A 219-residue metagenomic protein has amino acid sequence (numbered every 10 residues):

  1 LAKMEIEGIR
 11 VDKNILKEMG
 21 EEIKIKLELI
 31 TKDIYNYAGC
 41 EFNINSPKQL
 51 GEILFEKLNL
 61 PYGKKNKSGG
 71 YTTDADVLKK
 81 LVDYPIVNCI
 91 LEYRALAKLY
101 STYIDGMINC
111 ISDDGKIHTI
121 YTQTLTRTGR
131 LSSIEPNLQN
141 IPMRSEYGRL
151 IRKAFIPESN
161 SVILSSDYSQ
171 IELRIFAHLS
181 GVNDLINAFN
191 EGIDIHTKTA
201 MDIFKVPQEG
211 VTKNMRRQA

Functional and structural regions predicted by a protein language model:
L1-E146, N160-V162, S169-E172, V182 (+2 more regions): Conserved "right-hand" nucleotidyltransferase catalytic core of DNA-directed polymerases
I44, A188-N190: Conserved, non-catalytic sequence blocks in retroelement Pol enzymes and Pol-derived host proteins
R144, A154-P157, H178-G181, N190-E191: Short, surface-exposed loop/turn microsegments at beta-strand edges and helix-strand junctions
R149, L173-R174, H178, T197-K198: Feature representing long, continuous alpha-helical segments
R152, S159-L164: Conserved active-site neighborhood of enzyme catalytic/cofactor-binding cores
Y168-S169, I193: Short beta->alpha junction loops/turns
D184-I186: Conserved divalent-metal-coordinating catalytic cores that perform phosphate/pyrophosphate/nucleotidyl transfer
E191-R216: Generic long, charged, amphipathic alpha-helical segments
